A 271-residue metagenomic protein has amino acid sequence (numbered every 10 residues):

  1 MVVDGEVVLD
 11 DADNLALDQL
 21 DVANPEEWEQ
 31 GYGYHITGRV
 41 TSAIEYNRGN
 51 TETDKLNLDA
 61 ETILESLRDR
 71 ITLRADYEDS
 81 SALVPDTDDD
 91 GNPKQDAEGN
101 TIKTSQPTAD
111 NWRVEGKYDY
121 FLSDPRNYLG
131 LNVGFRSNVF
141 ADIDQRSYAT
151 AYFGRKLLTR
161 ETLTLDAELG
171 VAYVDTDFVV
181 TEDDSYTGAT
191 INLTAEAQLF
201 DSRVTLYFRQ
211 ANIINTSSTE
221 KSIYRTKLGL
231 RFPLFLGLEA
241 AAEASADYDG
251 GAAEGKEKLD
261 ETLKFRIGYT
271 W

Functional and structural regions predicted by a protein language model:
M1-N47, E52-T53, N57-E61, R113: Compositionally biased alpha-helical segments
A16-A23, Q30, D76-N192: Outer-membrane pore/translocation modules
V40-S42, L73-A75, L129-V133, A151 (+5 more regions): Membrane-embedded beta-strand positions of outer-membrane beta-barrel proteins
I44-R48, Y77-S81, V133-V139, R155 (+6 more regions): Transmembrane beta-strands of outer-membrane beta-barrel pores
Y46-K55, E65-L67, Q106-A109, S137-Q145 (+3 more regions): Solvent-exposed loop/turn segments connecting transmembrane beta-strands in outer-membrane beta-barrel proteins
E61-E65, K117-F121, G134, G154-K156 (+5 more regions): Transmembrane beta-barrel domains of outer membrane proteins
L67-L73, D124-L129, R160-L165, Q198-L206 (+2 more regions): Repeated loop/turn-to-beta-strand initiation elements of outer-membrane beta-barrel proteins
L259-W271: Outer-membrane beta-barrel "beta-signal"
